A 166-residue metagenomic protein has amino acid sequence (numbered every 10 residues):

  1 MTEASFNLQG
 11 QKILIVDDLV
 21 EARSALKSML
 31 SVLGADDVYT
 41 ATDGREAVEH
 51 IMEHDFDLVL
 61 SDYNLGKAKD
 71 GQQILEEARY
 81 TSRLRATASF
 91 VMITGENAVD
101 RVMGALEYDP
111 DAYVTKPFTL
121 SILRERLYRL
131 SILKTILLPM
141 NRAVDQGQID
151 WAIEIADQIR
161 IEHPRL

Functional and structural regions predicted by a protein language model:
Q9-A22, L26-L30: Conserved acidic segment of CheY-like receiver
T40-L58: Acidic, metal-coordinating helix/loop segments flanking the phosphotransfer/catalytic sites of two-component signaling
D62-N64, T94: Active-site residues of response regulator receiver
G71, A105-D111: As written
Q72-R85: Short amphipathic alpha-helix used as the core "switch/output" element in two-component signaling
R85-N97: A short, hydrophobic beta-strand element within the central beta-sheet of small alpha/beta folds
K116: A Lys-centered signature of the CheY-like receiver
L123-K134, P139: Receiver (REC) domain switch/output surface
